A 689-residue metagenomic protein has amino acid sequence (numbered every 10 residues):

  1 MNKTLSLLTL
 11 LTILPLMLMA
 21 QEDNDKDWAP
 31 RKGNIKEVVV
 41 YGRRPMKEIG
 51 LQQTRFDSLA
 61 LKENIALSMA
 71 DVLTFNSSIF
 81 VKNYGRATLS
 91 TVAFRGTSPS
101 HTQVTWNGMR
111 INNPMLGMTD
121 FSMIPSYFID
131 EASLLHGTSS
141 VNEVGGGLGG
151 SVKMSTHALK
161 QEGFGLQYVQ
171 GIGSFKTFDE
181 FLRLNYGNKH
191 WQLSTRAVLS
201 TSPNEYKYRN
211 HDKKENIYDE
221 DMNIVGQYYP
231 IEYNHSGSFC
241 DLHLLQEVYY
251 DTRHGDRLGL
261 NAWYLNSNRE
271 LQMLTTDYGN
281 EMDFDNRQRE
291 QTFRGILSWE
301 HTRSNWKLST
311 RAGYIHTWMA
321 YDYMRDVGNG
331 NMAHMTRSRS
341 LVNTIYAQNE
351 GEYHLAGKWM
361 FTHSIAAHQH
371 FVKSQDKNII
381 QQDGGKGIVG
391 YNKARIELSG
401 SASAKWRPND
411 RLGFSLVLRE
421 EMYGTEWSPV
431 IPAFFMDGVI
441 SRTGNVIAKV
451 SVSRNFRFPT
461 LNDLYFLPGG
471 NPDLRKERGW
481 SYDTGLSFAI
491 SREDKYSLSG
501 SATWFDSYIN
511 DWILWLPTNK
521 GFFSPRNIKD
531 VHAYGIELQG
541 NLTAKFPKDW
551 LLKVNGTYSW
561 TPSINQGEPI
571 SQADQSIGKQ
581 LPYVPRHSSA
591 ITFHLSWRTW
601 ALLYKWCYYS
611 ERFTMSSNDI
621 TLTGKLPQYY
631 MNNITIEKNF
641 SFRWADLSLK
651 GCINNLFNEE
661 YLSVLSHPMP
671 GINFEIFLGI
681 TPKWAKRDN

Functional and structural regions predicted by a protein language model:
Q21-K62, P99: Short, acidic, small-residue-rich periplasmic hinge/interaction motif at the N-terminus of Gram-negative outer-membrane
E37, M69-V72, S90-A93, T105 (+4 more regions): N-terminal periplasmic accessory domains that precede and gate Gram-negative outer-membrane beta-barrel machines
A70-R110: Extracytoplasmic beta-strand/coil segments of soluble accessory domains associated with Gram-negative outer-membrane
M109-G137, P468: Short acidic/polar hinge/loop motifs at secondary-structure boundaries that mediate gating or recognition
Y186-N286: Periplasmic-side early beta-strands and strand-to-turn transitions of outer-membrane beta-barrels
Y249-S267, Q288-S428, F435, S499-W504 (+2 more regions): Face-selective signature of the C-terminal outer-membrane beta-barrel domain
R303-Y323, S441, K449, K476-Y534 (+3 more regions): Membrane-embedded beta-barrel scaffold of Gram-negative outer-membrane proteins
R407-L412, T503-Y508, N527-M615, D646: Gram-negative outer-membrane beta-barrel transporters
